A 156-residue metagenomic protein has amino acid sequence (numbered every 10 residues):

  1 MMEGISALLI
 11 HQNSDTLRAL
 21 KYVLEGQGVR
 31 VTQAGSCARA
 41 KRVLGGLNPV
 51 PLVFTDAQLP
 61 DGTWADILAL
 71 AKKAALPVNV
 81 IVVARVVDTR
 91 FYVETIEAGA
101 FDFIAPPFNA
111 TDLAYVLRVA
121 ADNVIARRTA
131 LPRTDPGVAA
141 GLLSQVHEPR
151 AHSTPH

Functional and structural regions predicted by a protein language model:
I5, S14-Q33: Two-component/phosphorelay signaling modules centered on CheY-like receiver
Q33-L52, P60: Acidic, metal-coordinating helix/loop segments flanking the phosphotransfer/catalytic sites of two-component signaling
A65-P77: Short amphipathic alpha-helix used as the core "switch/output" element in two-component signaling
R90, F108-L117: C-terminal output helix
D122-H156: CheY-like receiver
